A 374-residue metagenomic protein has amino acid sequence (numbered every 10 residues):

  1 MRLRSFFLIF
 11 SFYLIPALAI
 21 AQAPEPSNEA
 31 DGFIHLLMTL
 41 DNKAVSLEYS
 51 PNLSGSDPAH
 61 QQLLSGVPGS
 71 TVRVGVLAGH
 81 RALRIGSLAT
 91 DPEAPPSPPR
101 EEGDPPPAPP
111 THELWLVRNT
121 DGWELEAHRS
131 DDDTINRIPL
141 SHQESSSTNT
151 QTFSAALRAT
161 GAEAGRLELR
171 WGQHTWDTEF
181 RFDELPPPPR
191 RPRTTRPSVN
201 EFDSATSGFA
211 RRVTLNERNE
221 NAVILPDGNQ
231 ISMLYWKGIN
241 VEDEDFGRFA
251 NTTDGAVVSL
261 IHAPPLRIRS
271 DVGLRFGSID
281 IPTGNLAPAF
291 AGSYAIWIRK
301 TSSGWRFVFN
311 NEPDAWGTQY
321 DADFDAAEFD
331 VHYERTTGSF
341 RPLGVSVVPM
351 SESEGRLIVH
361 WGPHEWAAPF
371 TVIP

Functional and structural regions predicted by a protein language model:
M1-S5: Positively charged n-region of N-terminal signal peptides that target proteins for export
F7-A17: Bacterial N-terminal signal peptides
Y13, A21-A23, E93, G103: Compositionally biased, intrinsically disordered/low-complexity regions enriched for serine, proline and threonine
A17-L18, H112: Short, exposed beta-strand "edge-strand" segments with a Pro/Gly-rich flavor and a Y/T-containing core
Q22-T71, W123, H128-H262, K300 (+2 more regions): Primarily secretory-pathway and cell-envelope proteins
G69-D132, V257-Q319: Mid-length scaffold segments of soluble, non-membrane domains
